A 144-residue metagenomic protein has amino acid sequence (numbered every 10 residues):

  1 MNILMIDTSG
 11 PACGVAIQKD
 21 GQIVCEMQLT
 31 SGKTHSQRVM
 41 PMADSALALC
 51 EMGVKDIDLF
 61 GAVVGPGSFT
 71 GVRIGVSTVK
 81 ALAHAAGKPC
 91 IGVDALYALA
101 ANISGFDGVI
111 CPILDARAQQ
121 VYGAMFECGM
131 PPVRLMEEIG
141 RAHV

Functional and structural regions predicted by a protein language model:
M1-V64: N-terminal beta-alpha supersecondary unit
P11, G65-P66, A116-Q119: Short glycine-rich anion-binding loops that position phosphate/pyrophosphate groups of nucleotides and phosphorylated
Q22, T34, P89-R141: Surface "functional belts" at beta-alpha junctions
T30-R38, F69-R73, S77, D94: Residues at secondary-structure transition points
A43, T78-L82, L99-A100: Buried hydrophobic packing segments
C50-K55, H84-V93: Phosphate-handling active-site elements
A62-C90: DPxDG-like acidic metal-binding loop motif
